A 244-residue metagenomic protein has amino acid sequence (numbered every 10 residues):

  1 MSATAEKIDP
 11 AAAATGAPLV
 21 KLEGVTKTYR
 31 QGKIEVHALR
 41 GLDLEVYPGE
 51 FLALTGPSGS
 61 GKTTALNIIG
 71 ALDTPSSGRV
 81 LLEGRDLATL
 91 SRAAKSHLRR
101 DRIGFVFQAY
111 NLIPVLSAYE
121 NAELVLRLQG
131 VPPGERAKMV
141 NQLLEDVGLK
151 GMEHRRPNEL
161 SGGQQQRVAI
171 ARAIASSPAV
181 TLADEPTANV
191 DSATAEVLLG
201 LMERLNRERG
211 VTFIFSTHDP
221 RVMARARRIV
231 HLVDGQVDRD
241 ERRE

Functional and structural regions predicted by a protein language model:
M1-T28, R239-E244: ABC-family P-loop ATPase nucleotide-binding domain
G16-L232: ABC family nucleotide-binding domain
I229-E241: H-loop (His-switch) and adjacent beta-strand-loop-beta switch element of ABC-type ATPase nucleotide-binding domains
